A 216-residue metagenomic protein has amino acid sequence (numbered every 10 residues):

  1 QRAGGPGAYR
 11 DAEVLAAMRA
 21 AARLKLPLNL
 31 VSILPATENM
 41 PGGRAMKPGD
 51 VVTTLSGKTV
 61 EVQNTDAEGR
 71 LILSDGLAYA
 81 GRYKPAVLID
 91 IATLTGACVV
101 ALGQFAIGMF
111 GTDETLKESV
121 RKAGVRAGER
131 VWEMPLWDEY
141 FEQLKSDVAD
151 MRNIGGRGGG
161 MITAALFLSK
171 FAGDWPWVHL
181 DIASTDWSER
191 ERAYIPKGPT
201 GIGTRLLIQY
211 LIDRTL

Functional and structural regions predicted by a protein language model:
Q1-L216: A generic structural signal for tightly packed, nonpolar segments enriched in small/aliphatic residues
